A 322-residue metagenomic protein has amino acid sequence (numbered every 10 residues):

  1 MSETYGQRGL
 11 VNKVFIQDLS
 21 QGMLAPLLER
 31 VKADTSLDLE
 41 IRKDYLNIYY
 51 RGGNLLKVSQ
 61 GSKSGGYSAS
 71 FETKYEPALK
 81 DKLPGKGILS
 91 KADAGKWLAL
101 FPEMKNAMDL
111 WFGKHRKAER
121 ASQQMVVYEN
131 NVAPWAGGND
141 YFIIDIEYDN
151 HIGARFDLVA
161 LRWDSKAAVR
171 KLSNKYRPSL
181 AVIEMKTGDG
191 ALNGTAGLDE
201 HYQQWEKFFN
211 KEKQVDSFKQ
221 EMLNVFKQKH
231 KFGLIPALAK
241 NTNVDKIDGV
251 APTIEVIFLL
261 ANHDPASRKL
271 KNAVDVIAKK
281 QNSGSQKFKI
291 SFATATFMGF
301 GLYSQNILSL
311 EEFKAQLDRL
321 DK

Functional and structural regions predicted by a protein language model:
M1-K322: Charged, terminal alpha-helix-loop-beta segments that serve as non-catalytic nucleic-acid engagement and/or assembly
